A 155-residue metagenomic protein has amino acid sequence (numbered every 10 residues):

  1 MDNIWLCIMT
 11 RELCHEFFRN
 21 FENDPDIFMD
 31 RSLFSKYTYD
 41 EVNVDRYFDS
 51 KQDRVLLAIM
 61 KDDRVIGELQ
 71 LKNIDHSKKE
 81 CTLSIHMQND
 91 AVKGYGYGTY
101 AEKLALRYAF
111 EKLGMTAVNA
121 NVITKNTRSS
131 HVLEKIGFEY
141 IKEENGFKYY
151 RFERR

Functional and structural regions predicted by a protein language model:
M1-D45: A short, well-structured alpha-helix characteristic of acyl/acetyltransferase catalytic modules
I8, N73-D75, K142: Short, low-complexity Ser/Thr-rich regulatory SLiMs
Y37-D90, R154: Acetyl-CoA-dependent GNAT
C81, E143-R155: C-terminal "cap" of GNAT-fold acetyltransferases
N89-A91, Y95, T124-K125: Active-site acidic-Proline motif in GNAT/NAT acetyltransferases
V92, G96-A105: Conserved acetyl-CoA pyrophosphate-binding loop and the N-cap/start of the following alpha-helix in GNAT-like
T99, T124-K142: Conserved active-site alpha-helix within GNAT-family acetyltransferase domains
E111-N121: Conserved GNAT acetyl-CoA-binding A-motif
